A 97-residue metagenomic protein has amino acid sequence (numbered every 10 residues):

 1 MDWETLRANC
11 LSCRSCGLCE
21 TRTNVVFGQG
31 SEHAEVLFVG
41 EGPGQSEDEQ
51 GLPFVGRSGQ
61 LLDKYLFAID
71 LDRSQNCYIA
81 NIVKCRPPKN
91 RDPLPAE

Functional and structural regions predicted by a protein language model:
M1-E97: A polyanion-binding, active-site-adjacent surface
